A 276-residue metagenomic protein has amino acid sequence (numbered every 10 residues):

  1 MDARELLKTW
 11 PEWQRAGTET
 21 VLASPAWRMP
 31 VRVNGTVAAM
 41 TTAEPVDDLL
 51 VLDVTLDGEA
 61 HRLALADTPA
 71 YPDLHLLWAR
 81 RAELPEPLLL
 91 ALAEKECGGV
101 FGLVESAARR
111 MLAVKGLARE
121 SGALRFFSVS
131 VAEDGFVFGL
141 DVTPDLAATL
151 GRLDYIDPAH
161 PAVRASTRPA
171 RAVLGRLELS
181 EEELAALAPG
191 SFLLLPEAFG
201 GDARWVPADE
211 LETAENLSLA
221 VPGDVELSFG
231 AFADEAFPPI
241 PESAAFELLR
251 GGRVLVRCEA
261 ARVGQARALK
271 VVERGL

Functional and structural regions predicted by a protein language model:
M1-L276: N-terminal auxiliary interaction/assembly segments of multi-subunit proteins
